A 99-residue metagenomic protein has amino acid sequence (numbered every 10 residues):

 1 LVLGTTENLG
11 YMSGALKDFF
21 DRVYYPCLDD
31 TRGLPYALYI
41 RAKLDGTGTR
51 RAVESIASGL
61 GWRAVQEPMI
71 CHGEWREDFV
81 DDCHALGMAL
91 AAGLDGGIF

Functional and structural regions predicted by a protein language model:
L1-A64: Helix-loop-strand module that forms the ligand-binding subsite of alpha/beta enzymes
R63-F99: Glycine-rich phosphate/pyrophosphate-binding loop and the adjoining helix
